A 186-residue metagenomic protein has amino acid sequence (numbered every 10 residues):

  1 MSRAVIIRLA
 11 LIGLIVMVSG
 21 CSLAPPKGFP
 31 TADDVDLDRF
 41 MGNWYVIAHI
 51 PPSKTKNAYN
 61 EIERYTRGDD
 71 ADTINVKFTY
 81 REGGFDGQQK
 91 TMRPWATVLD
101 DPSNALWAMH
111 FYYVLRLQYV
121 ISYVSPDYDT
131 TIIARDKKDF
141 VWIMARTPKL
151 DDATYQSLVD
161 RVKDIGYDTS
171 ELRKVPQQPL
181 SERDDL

Functional and structural regions predicted by a protein language model:
M1, V18-C21: Intrinsically disordered, low-complexity segments enriched in Ser/Pro/Gly/Ala and basic residues
M1-A10: Bacterial N-terminal signal peptides that target proteins for export
L9-S19: Bacterial N-terminal signal peptides
C21-L186: A beta-rich soluble binding module of mature secreted/lumenal proteins
